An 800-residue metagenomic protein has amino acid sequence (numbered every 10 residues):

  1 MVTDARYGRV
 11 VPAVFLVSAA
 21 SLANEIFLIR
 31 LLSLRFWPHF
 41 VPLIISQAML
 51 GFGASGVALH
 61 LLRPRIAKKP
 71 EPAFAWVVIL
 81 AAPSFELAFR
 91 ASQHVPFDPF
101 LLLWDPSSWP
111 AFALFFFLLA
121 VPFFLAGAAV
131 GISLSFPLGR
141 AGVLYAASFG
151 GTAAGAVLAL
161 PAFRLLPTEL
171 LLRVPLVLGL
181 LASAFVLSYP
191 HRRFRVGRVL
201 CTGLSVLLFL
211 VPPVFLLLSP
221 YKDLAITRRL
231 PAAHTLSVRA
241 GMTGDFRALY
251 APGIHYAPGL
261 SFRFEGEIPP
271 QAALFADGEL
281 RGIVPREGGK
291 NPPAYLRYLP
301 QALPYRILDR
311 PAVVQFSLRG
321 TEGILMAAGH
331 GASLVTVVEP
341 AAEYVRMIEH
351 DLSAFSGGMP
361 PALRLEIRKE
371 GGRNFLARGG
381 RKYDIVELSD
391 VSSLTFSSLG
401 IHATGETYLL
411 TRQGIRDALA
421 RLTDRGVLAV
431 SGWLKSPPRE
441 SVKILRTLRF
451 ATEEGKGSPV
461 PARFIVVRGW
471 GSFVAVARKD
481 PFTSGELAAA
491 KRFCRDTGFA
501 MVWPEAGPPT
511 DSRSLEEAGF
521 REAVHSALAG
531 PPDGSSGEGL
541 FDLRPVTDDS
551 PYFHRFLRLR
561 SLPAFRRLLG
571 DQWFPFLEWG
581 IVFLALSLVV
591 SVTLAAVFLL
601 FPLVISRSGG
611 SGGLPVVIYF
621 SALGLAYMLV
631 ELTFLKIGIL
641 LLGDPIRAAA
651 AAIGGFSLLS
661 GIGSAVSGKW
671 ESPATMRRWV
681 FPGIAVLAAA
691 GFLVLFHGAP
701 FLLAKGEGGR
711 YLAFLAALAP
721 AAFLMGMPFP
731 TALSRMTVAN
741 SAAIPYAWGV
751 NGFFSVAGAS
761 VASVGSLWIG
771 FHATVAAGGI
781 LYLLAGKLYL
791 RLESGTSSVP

Functional and structural regions predicted by a protein language model:
M1-P800: Alpha-helical transmembrane segments of multi-pass membrane proteins
